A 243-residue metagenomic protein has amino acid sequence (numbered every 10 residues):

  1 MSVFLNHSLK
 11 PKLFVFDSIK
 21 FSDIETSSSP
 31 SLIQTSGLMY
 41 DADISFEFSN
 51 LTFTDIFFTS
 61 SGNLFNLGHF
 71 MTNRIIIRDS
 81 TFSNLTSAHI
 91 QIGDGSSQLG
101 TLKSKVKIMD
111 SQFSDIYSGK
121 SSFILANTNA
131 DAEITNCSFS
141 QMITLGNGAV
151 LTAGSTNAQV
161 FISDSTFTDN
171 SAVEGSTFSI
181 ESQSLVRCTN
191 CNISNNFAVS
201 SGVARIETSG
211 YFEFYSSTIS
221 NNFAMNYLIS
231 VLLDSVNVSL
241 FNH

Functional and structural regions predicted by a protein language model:
M1-S8, E25-Y40, F57-H69, N84-K103 (+5 more regions): Extracellular beta-strand/beta-solenoid scaffold signature
P11-E25, D43-F57, N73-T86, T101-Y117 (+5 more regions): Right-handed parallel beta-helix
